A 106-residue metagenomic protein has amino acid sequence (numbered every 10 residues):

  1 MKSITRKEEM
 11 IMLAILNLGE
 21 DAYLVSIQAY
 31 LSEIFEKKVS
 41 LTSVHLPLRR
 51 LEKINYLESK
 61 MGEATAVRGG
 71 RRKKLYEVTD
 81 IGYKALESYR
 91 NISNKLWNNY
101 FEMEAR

Functional and structural regions predicted by a protein language model:
K2-S40: N-terminal helix-turn-helix DNA-binding core of bacterial DNA-binding proteins
L18-D21, E52-I54, I81-G82: Short, charged/polar surface micro-motifs in flexible loops or helix N-caps
L31, F35, M61-E63, D80: Short, well-ordered turn and helix-capping elements at secondary-structure junctions
H45-L51: Basic amphipathic alpha-helical segments that dock to polyanions
I54-G69: Beta-hairpin "wing" of winged helix-turn-helix
R72: Exposed loop/turn and edge beta-strand positions of beta-sandwich/beta-sheet ligand-binding modules
I81-R106: Amphipathic alpha-helical dimerization/coiled-coil segments that flank or bridge DNA-binding/regulatory modules
